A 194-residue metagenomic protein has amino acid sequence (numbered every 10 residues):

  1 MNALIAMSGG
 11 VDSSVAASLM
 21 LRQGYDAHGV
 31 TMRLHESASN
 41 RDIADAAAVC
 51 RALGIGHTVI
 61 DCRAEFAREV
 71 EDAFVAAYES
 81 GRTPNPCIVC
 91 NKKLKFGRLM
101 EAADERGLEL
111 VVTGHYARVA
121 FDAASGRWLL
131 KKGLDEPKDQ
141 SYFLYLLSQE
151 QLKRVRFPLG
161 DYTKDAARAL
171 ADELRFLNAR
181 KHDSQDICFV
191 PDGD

Functional and structural regions predicted by a protein language model:
M1-L146, R156, K164-A167, D172-E173: ATP-dependent adenylation/nucleotidyltransferase module used to activate substrates
L146-D194: Internal nucleotide-binding/catalytic subdomain
